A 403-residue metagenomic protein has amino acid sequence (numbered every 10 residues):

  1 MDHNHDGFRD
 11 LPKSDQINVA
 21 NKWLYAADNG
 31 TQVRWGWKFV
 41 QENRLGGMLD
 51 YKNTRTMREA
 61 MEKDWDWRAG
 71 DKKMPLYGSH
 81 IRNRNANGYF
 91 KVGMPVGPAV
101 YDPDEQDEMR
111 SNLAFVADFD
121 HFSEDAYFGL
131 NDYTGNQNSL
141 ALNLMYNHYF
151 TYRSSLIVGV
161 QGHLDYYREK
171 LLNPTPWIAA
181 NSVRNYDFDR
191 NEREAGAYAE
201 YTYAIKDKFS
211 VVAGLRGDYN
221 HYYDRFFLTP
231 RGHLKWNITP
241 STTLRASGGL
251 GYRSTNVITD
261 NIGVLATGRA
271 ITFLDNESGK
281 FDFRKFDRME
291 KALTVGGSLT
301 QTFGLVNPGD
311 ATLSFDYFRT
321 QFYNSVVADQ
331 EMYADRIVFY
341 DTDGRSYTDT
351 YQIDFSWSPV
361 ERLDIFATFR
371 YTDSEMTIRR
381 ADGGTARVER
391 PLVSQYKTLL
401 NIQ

Functional and structural regions predicted by a protein language model:
M1-G7, S14-A20, G47, E108-G129 (+5 more regions): Surface-exposed extracellular loop regions of Gram-negative outer-membrane beta-barrel proteins
N4-N18, A26-D107, F119-N136: Flexible loop and strand-edge segments within Gram-negative outer membrane beta-barrel domains
V19-Y25, G88-M94, L142-H148, A197-Y203 (+5 more regions): Residues on the lipid-exposed face of transmembrane beta-strands in outer-membrane beta-barrel proteins
N29-Q32, V96-N112, Y149-S155, K208 (+3 more regions): Short loop/turn motifs that connect adjacent beta-strands in outer-membrane beta-barrel proteins
F39-N43, V96, F119-S123, G162-R168 (+7 more regions): Transmembrane beta-strands of outer-membrane beta-barrel pores
K73-Q106, F119-V211, G248, D343 (+2 more regions): Outer-membrane beta-barrel transmembrane domain signature of Gram-negative proteins, especially the mid-to-C-terminal
L113-A126, N237, R245, R284-D341 (+1 more regions): Membrane-embedded beta-barrel scaffold of Gram-negative outer-membrane proteins
A204-D207, T312-F322, F339-Q403: Gram-negative outer-membrane beta-barrel transporters
